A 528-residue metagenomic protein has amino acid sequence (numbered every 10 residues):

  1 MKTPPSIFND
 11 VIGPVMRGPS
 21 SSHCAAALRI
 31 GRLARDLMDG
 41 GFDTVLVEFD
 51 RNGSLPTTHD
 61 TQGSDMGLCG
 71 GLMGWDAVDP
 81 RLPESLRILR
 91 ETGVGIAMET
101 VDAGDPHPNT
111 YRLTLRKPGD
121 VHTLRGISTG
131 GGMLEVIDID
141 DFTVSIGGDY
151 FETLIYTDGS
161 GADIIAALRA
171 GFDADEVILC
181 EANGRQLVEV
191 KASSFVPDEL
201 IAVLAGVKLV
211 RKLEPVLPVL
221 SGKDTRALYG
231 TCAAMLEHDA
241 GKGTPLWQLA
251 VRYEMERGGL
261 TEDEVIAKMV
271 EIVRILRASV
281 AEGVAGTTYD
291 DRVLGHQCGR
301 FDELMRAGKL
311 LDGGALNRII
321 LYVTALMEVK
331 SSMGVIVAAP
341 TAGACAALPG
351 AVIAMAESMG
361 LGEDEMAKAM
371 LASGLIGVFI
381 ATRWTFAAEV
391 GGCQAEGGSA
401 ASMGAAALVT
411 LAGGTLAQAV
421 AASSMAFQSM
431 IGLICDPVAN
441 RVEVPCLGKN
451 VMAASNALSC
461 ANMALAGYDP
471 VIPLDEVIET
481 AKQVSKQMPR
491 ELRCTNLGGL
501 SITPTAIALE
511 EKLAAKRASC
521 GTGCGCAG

Functional and structural regions predicted by a protein language model:
I12-L33, M333-A351, A395-A400: Conserved phosphate/anionic-ligand binding catalytic regions in large, soluble enzymes, centered on
I12-R17, I30, R35-G40, T44-G148: Regulatory modules associated with amino-acid/nitrogen control
C24-M38, S160, P349-L361, A405-G413: Alpha-helical support elements that line or immediately flank enzyme active sites and cofactor-binding pockets
L46-G95, L371-V409, A417, A422 (+2 more regions): A structural-propensity feature for long, helix-poor, extended segments
E84-M98, D105, A401, T410-G528: Functionally critical mobile loop/hinge segments
I96-E99, R112-L113, V121-T123, I178-Q186 (+1 more regions): Extended amphipathic alpha-helical scaffolds
G130-G132, L154-E176, L200-I201: Short amphipathic alpha-helix segments
D141-G159, Q186-V188: Short glycine-/aliphatic-rich beta-strand segments at the starts of folded cytosolic domains
